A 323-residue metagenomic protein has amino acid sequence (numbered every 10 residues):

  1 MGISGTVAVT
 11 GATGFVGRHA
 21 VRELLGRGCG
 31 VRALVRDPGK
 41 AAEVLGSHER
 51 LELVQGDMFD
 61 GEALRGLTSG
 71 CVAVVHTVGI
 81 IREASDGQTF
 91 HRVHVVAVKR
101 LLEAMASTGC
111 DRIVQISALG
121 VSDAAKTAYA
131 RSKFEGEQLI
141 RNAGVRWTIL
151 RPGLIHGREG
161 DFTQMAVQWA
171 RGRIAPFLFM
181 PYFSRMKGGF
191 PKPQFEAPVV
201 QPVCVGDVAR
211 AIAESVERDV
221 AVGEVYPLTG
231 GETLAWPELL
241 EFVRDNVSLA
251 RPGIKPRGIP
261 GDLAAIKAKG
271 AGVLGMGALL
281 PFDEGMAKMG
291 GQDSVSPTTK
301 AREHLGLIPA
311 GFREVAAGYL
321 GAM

Functional and structural regions predicted by a protein language model:
I3-R27: N-terminal Rossmann NAD(P)H-binding glycine-rich loop of SDR-like oxidoreductase domains
T6, V295-M323: Amphipathic terminal alpha-helices
G39, S47-R100, A104, L119-D123: NAD(P)H-binding glycine-rich loop region in Rossmannoid oxidoreductase-like domains and their noncatalytic homologs
Q88-A143, T148-L150: Conserved Rossmann-fold NAD(P)-dependent oxidoreductase catalytic core, especially the SDR/UDP-sugar
Q138-Q168, M180-F183: Conserved beta-loop-beta element that borders a ligand/cofactor-binding pocket
Q168-V203, D207, A211-E214, D219-V222 (+1 more regions): A conserved pocket-lining segment of Rossmann-fold NAD(P)-dependent short-chain dehydrogenase/reductase
A197-G206, Y226-N246, G258-A268, A310 (+1 more regions): Substrate-binding strand-loop-helix patch in Rossmann-like NAD(P)-dependent oxidoreductase/epimerase domains
V243-V295: Terminal hydrophobic/aromatic helix or amphipathic segment near a protein terminus
